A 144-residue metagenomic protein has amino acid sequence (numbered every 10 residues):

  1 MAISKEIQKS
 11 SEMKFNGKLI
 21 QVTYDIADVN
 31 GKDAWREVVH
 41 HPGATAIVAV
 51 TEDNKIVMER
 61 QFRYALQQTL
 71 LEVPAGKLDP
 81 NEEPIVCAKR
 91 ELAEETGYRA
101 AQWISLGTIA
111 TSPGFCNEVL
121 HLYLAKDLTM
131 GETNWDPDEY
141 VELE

Functional and structural regions predicted by a protein language model:
M1-E12: A short, amphipathic edge element
A2-I3, V39-H41, T45-R90, E132-E139: Conserved Nudix-box catalytic region and its N-terminal flanking loop in Nudix hydrolases and closely related
S10-A46, T51-D53: Acidic, metal-coordinating catalytic segment for phosphate/diphosphate chemistry, firing primarily on the Nudix
S11-M13, G107-S112: Short, solvent-exposed loop/turn elements at beta->coil junctions and helix N-caps that rim active or binding pockets
Q21-G31, S112-E132, E144: Active-site-adjacent beta-strand/loop module that shapes the phosphate/pyrophosphate-binding cleft
A27, A49, M58, Y98 (+1 more regions): Conserved hydrophobic "DFG−1" position in protein kinase catalytic cores
F62, E91-E94, Y98, H121: Recognition helices and adjacent regulatory flanks at domain boundaries
R99-L106: A short coil-to-beta-strand element that immediately follows conserved catalytic motifs
